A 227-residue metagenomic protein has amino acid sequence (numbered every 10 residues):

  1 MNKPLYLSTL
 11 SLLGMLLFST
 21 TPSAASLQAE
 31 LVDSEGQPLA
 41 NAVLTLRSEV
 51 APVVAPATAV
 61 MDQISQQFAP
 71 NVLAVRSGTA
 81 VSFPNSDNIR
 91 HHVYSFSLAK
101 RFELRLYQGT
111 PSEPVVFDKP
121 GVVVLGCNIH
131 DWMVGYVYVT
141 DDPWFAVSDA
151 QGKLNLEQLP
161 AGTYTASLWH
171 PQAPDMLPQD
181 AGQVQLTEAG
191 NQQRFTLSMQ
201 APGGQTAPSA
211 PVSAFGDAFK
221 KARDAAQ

Functional and structural regions predicted by a protein language model:
A25-L39, V75-R76, S86, K119 (+1 more regions): Primarily secretory-pathway and cell-envelope proteins
L27-D33, L44, F83, G152-L154: A short, amphipathic beta-strand motif
E35-P56, N88-I89, D131-V134, A161-G162 (+2 more regions): Short, ordered, surface-exposed loop/turn motifs in non-cytosolic proteins
L44, V72, T79-N85, G162-A173: A short, solvent-exposed beta-strand micro-motif common in secreted/extracellular proteins
L44-V60, S95-R101, D131-W132, V139-F145 (+2 more regions): Short amphipathic beta-strand segments in non-cytosolic proteins
P56-Q67, A74, L106, F145-Q151: Short, acidic Ser/Thr/Gly-rich low-complexity loop/linker segments typical of extracellular and cell-surface proteins
E103-L104, Q108, T140-V147, P171-Q193: Structured interaction patches on ligand/partner-binding surfaces of diverse proteins
S112-P114, Q151-Q158: Short, surface-exposed beta-strand/beta-hairpin micro-motifs centered on an aromatic residue
